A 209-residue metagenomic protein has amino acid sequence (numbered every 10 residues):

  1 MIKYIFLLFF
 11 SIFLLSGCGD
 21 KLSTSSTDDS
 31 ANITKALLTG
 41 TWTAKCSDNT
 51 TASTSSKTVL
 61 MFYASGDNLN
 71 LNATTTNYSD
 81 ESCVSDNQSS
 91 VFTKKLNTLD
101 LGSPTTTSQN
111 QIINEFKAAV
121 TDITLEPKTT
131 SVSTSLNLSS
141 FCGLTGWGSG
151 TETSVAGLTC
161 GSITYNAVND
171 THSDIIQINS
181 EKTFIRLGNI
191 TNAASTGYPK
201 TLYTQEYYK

Functional and structural regions predicted by a protein language model:
M1-G17: Sec-dependent bacterial lipoprotein signal peptides
I12-G40, Y207-Y208: Bacterial Sec-dependent N-terminal signal peptides
K21-T24, A118, T201: Low-complexity intrinsically disordered segments
S26-S82: N-terminal export/targeting and maturation segments
K45-A52, N70-E181, G188, A193 (+1 more regions): Contiguous, well-ordered beta-strand patches that form the walls/edges of small beta-barrel/beta-sandwich domains
P199-K209: Short, low-complexity, Pro/Ser/Thr/Gly-rich segments in the mature regions of secreted, periplasmic
